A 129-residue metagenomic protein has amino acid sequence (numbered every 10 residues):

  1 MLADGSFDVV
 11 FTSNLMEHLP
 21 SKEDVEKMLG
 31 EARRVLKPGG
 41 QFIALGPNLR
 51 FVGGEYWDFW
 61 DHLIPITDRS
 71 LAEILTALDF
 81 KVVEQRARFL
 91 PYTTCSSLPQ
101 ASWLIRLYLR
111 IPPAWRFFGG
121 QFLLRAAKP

Functional and structural regions predicted by a protein language model:
M1-V52, R69-A72, L123-K128: Conserved SAM-binding loop
A3-D4, Y56, C95-L98: Short secondary-structure transition/capping segments
S6, D79-K81: Short loop/turn motifs at secondary-structure junctions
K22, P65, R116-F117: Short, solvent-exposed loop/helix junctions and linker helices that flank or host conserved functional motifs
I43, E73, E84-P129: A C-terminal cap/extension of S-adenosyl-L-methionine-dependent methyltransferases that defines the acceptor-substrate
E55-E73: Acceptor-substrate binding/catalytic loop of class I
